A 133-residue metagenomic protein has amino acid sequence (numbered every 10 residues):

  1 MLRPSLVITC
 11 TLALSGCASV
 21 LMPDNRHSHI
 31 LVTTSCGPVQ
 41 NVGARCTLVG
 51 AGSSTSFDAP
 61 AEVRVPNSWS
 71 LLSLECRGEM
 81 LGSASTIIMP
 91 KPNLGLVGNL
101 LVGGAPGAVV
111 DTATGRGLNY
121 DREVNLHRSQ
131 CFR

Functional and structural regions predicted by a protein language model:
M1-C17: Sec-dependent bacterial lipoprotein signal peptides
C17-R133: Short loop/turn and low-complexity linker motifs enriched in small/turn-promoting residues
